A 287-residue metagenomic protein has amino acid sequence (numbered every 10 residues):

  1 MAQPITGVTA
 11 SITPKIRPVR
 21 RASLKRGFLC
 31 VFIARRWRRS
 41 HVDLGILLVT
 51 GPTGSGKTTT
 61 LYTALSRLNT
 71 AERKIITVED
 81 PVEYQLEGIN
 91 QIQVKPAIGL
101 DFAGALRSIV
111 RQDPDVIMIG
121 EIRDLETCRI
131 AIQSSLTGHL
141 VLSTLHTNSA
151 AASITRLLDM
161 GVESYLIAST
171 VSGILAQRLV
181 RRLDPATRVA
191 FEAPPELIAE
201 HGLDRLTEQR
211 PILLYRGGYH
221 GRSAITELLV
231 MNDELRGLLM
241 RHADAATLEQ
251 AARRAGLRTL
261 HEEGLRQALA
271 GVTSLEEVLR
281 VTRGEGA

Functional and structural regions predicted by a protein language model:
M1, I12, A22, V31-A287: Short, flexible helix-loop junctions that flank or precede catalytic/ligand sites
T6-G7, S11, S23, G27: Intrinsically disordered, low-complexity segments enriched in small polar residues
